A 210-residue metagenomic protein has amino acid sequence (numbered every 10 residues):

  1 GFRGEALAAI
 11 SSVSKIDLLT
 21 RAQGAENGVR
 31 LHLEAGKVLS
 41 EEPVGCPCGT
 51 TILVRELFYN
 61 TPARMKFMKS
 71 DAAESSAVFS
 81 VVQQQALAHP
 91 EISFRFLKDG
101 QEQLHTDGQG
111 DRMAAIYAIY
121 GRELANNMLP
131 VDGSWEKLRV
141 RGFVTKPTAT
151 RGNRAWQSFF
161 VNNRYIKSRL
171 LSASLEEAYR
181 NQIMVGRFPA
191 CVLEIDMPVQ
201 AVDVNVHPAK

Functional and structural regions predicted by a protein language model:
G1-K210: N-terminal phosphate-binding caps/lids of nucleotide- and nucleic-acid-binding domains
